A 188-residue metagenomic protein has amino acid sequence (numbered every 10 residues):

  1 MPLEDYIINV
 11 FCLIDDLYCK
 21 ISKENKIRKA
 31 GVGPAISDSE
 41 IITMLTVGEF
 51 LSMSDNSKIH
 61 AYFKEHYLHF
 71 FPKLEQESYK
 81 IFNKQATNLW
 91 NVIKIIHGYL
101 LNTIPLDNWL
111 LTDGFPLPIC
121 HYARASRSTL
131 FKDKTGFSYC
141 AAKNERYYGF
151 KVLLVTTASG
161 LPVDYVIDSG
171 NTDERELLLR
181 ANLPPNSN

Functional and structural regions predicted by a protein language model:
M1-N188: Short alpha-helical elements
